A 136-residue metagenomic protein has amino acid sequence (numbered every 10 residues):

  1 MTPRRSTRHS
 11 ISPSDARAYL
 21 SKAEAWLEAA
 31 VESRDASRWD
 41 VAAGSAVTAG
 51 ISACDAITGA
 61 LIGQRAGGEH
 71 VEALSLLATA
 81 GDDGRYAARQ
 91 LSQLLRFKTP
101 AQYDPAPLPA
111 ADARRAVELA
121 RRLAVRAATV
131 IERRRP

Functional and structural regions predicted by a protein language model:
M1-P136: Terminal alpha-helical segments
